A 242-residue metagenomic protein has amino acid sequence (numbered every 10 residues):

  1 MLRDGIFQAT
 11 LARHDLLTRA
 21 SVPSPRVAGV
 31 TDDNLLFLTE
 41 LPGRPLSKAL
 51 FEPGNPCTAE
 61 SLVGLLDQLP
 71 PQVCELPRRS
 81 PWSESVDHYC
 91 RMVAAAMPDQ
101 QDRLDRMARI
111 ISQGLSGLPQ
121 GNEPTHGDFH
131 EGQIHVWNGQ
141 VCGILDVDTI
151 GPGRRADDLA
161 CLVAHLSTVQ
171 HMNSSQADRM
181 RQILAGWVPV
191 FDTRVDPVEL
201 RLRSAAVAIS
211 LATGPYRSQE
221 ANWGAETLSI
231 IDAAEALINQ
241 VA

Functional and structural regions predicted by a protein language model:
M1-G5, L50-C57, P119-G121, V147-G153 (+2 more regions): Short, contiguous acidic/charged loop-to-helix segments that flank catalytic cores in large enzymes
M1-S80: ATP-binding pocket architecture of kinase catalytic cores
A9-A12, D32-D33, P98-R106, P215-A242: Regulatory N- and C-terminal appendages and interdomain linkers associated with kinase/kinase-like NTP transferase
P25, L36, E60, G64 (+8 more regions): Feature representing long, continuous alpha-helical segments
L36, G114-D157: Active-site acidic catalytic loop and adjacent metal/ATP-binding pocket of ATP-dependent phosphoryl transfer enzymes
C74-H126, T193: An alpha-helical support segment within catalytic cores of ATP-dependent transferases
A156-D192, A206-W223: Active-site activation/catalytic loop segments of kinase-like enzymes and analogous catalytic loops in related
V198-A205: Rossmann-like AdoMet/SAM-dependent catalytic core
